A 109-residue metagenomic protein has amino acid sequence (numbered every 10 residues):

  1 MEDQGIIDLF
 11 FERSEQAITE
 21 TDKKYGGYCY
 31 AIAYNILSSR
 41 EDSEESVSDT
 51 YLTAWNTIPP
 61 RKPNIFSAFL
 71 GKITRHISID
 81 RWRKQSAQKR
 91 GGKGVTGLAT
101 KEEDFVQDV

Functional and structural regions predicted by a protein language model:
M1-Q4: Acidic, Ser/Thr- and Pro/Gly-rich low-complexity regulatory segments
F11-E12, S38, S48-F66, Q85-S86: Sigma70-family region 2
F11-E20, Y30-D49: Short, charged helix-capping/linker segments at alpha-helix termini
E20, E41-S46, I65, F69 (+2 more regions): Alpha-helix N-cap and coil->helix boundary residues
T21, Y25, C29, T50 (+1 more regions): Residue-level preference for hydrophobic side chains embedded in well-ordered alpha helices
R75-K93: Arg/Lys-rich amphipathic alpha helix in sigma70-family domain 2
Q88-V109: Internal acidic/polar
